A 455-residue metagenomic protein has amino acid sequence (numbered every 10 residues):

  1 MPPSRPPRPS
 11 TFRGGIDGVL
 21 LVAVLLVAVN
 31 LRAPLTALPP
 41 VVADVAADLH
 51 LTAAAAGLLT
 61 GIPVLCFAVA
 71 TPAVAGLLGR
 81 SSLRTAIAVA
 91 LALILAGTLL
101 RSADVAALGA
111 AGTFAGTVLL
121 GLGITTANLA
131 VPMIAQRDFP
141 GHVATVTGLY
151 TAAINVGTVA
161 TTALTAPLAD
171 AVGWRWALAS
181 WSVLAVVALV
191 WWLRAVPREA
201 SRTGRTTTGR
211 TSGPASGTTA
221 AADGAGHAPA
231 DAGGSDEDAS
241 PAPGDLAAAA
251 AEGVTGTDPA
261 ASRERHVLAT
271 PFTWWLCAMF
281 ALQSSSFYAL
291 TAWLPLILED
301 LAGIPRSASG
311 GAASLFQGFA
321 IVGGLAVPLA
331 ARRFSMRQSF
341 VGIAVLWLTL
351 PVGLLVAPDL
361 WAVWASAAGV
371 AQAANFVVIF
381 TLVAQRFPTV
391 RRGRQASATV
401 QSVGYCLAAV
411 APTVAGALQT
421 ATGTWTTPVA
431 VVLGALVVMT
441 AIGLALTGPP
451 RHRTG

Functional and structural regions predicted by a protein language model:
P39, P271-S314, I321: Extracytoplasmic gate region of multi-pass secondary transporters
V69-A106: Conserved MFS/SLC helix-loop-helix module at the cytosolic interface between two early adjacent transmembrane helices
A111-T126, W361-A374: Hydrophobic core of transmembrane alpha-helices in multi-pass small-molecule transporters, especially MFS/SLC-type
T117-A152: Cytoplasmic helix-loop-helix junction between adjacent transmembrane helices in 12-TM secondary transporters
T126-D138, N375-P388: Intracellular juxtamembrane helix-capping segments at the cytosolic ends of symmetry-related transmembrane helices
G141, Y150-S201: Helix-loop-helix hairpin linking two adjacent transmembrane segments in secondary transporters
R337-I379: C-terminal transmembrane helical hairpin of 12-TM major facilitator-type secondary transporters
V390-W425, V432: A late C-terminal transmembrane helix in Major Facilitator Superfamily
